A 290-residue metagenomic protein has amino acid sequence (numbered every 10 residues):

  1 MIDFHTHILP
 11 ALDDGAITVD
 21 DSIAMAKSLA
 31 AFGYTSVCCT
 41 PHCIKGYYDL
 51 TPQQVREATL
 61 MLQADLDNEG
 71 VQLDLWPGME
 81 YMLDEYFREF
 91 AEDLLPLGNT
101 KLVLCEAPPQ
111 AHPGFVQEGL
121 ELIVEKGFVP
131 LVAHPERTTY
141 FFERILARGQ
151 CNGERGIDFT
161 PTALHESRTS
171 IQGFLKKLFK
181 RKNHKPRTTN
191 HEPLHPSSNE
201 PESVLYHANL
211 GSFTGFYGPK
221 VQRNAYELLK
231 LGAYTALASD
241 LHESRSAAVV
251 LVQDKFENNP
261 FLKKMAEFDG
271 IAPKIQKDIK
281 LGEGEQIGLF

Functional and structural regions predicted by a protein language model:
M1-G70, Q172, L289: An N-terminally biased module of ancient metal coordination in phosphate/nucleic-acid-related enzymes
I2-T6, V37-C39, L75-M79, V103-C105 (+3 more regions): Hydrophobic faces of well-ordered beta-strands that scaffold small-molecule active sites in alpha/beta enzyme cores
D49-R148, D158-A163, S170-N183, H191-N199 (+1 more regions): Extended substrate/RNA-proximal surfaces in nucleic-acid metabolism proteins
G173, K177-K182, S246-V249, I275-F290: C-terminal regulatory/interaction regions
L205-G215: His/Asp/Glu-enriched short active-site or ligand-binding loop at hydrolase and phosphoryl-transfer sites
A233-V249: Short acidic/histidine-rich active-site segments
D254-F290: Mid-to-C-terminal alpha-helical segments outside catalytic/metal-binding sites
